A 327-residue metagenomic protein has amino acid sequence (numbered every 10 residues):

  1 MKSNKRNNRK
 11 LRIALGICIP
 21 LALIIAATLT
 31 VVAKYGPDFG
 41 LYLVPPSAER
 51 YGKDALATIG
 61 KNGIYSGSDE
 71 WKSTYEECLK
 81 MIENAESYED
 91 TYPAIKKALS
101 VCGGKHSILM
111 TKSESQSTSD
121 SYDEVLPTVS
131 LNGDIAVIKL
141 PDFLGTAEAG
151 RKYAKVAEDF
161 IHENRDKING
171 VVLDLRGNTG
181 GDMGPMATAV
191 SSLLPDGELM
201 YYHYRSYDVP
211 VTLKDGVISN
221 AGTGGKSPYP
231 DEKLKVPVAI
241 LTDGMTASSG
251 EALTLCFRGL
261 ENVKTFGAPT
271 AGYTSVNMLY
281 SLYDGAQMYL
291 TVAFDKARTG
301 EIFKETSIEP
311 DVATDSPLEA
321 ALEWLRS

Functional and structural regions predicted by a protein language model:
S3-T30: N-terminal Sec-pathway targeting helices
I24-L43: Membrane-interface motif at the C-terminal end of an N-terminal transmembrane signal
A55, A98, I138, L173 (+3 more regions): Terminal peptide-recognition signature
Y65-G133, S327: Extended, small/polar residue-biased N-terminal targeting/export presequences and adjacent propeptide/linker tracts
P127-Y153: STAS-typified acidic loop motif
I138-K139, F160, N164-G180, I240-L241: Short acidic catalytic loops
G180-P237, S275-S281, G285, V292-R298 (+1 more regions): Gly/Ser/Thr-rich loop/hinge elements
E301-K304, I308-S327: Low-complexity, Gly/Ser/Thr/Pro-rich intrinsically disordered linker/tail segments
